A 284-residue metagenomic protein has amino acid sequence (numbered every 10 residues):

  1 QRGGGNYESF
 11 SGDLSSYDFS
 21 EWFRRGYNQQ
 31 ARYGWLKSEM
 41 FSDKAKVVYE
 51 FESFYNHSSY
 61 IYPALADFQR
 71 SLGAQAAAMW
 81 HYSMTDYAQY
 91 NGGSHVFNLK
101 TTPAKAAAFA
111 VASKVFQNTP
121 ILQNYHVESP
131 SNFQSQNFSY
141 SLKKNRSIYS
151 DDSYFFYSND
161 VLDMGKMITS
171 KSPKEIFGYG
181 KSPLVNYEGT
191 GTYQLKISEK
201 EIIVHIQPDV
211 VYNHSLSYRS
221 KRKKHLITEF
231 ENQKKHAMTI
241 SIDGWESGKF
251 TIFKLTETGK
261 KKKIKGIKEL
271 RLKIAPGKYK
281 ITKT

Functional and structural regions predicted by a protein language model:
Q1-G3, G12-D13, R70, Y90-P120 (+2 more regions): Mature, folded catalytic cores of secreted/periplasmic enzymes
Q1-Y55: Glycoside hydrolase catalytic-domain groove-lining segments
K37-E39, F68-R70, L195: A general structural signal for short secondary-structure junctions and capping/turn motifs
Y55-Q134: Substrate-binding cleft of secreted/luminal carbohydrate-active enzymes
S141-D151, F156, L162: Hard-cation-handling environments
F156-T284: C-terminal beta-sandwich/jelly-roll accessory domains of carbohydrate-active enzymes
